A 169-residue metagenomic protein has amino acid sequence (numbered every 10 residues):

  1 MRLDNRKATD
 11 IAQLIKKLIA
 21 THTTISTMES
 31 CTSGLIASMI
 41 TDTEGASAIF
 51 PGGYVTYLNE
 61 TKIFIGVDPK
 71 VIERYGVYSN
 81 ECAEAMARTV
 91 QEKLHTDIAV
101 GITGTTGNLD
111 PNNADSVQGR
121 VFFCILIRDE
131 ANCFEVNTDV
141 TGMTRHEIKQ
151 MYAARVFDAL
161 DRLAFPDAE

Functional and structural regions predicted by a protein language model:
M1-E169: Short alpha-helical segments enriched in small residues
